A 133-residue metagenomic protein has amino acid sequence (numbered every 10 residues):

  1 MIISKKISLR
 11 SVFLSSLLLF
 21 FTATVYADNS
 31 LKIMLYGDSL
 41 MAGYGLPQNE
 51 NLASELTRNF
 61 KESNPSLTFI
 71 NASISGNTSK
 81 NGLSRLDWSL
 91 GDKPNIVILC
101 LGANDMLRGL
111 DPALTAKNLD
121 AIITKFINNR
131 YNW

Functional and structural regions predicted by a protein language model:
I2-F13: Bacterial N-terminal signal peptides that target proteins for export
L14-S15, V25: Cleavable N-terminal signal peptides
F21-T22: N-terminal signal peptide c-region/cleavage motif recognized by signal peptidases
Y26-S75, R85-K93: Serine-esterase "nucleophile elbow" of acetyl-processing enzymes
D28, P65, N81-W133: Alpha-helical cap/lid subdomain in secreted, periplasmic, or secretory-pathway luminal O-acyl-processing enzymes
S73-T78, P112: Short, flexible loop segments at the rims of nucleotide/cofactor-binding pockets, characterized by
